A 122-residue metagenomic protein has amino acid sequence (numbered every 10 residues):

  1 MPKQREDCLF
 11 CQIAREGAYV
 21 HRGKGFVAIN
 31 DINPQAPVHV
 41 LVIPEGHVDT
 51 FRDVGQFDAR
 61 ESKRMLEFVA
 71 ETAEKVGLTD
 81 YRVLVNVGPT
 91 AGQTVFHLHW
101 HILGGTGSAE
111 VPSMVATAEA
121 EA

Functional and structural regions predicted by a protein language model:
M1-A122: HIT superfamily nucleotide-processing domains
